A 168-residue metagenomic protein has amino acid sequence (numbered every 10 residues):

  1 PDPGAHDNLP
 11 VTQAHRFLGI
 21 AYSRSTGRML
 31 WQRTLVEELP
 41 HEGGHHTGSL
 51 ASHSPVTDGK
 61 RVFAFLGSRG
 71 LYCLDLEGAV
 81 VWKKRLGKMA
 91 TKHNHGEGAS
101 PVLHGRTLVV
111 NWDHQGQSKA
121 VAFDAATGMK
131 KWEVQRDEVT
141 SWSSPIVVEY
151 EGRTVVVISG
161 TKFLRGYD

Functional and structural regions predicted by a protein language model:
P1-D168: Noncatalytic, solvent-exposed loop/strand surfaces of beta-propeller-type extracellular/periplasmic domains
